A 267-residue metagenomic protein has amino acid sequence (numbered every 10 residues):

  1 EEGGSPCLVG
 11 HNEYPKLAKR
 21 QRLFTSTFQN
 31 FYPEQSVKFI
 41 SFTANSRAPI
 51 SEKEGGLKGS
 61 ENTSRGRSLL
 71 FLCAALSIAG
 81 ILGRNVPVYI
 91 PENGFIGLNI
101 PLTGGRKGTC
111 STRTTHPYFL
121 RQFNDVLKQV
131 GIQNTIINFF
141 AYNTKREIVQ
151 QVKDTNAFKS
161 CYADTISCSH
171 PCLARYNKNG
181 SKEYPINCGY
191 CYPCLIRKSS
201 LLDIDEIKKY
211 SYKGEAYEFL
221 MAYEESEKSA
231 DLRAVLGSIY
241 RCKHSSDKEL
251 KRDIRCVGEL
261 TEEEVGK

Functional and structural regions predicted by a protein language model:
E1-K267: Nucleotide-activated chemistry modules centered on ATP-dependent adenylation/adenylyltransferase
